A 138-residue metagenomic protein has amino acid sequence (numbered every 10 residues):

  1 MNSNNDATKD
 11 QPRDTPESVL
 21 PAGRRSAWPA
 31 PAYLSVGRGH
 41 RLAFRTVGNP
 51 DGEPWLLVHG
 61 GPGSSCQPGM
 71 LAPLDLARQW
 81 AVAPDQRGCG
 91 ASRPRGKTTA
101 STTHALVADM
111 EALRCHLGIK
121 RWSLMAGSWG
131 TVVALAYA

Functional and structural regions predicted by a protein language model:
M1-A22: N-terminal targeting or regulatory segments adjacent to alpha/beta-hydrolase or S9 domains
L20-R41: N-terminal cap/lid segment of alpha/beta-hydrolase-fold proteins
Y33, H59-G61, A100-T103: Short, flexible loop segments at the rims of nucleotide/cofactor-binding pockets, characterized by
G37-P94: Conserved HGGG/HGGXW glycine-rich cap/lid loop of the alpha/beta-hydrolase fold
R45, A112-H116, A136: Residue-level signal for well-ordered alpha-helical scaffold segments within enzymatic catalytic domains
Q86-M125: Active-site loop/oxyanion-hole signature of alpha/beta-hydrolase fold enzymes
S128: Catalytic nucleophile serine of serine hydrolases, specifically the conserved "nucleophile elbow" pentapeptide
T131-A138: Short glycine-enriched nucleophile-adjacent loop and the immediately C-terminal alpha-helix near the catalytic center
